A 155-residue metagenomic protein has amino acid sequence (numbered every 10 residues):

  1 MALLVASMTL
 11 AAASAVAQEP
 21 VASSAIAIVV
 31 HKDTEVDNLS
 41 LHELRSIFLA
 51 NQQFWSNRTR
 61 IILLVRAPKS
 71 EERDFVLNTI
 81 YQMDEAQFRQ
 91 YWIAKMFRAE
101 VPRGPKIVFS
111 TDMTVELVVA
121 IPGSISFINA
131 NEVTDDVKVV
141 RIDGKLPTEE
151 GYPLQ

Functional and structural regions predicted by a protein language model:
M1-A11: Bacterial N-terminal signal peptides
A13-A17: Sec/Tat signal peptide C-region and signal peptidase I cleavage site
Q18-Q155: Exported/periplasmic ABC-transporter solute-binding proteins
